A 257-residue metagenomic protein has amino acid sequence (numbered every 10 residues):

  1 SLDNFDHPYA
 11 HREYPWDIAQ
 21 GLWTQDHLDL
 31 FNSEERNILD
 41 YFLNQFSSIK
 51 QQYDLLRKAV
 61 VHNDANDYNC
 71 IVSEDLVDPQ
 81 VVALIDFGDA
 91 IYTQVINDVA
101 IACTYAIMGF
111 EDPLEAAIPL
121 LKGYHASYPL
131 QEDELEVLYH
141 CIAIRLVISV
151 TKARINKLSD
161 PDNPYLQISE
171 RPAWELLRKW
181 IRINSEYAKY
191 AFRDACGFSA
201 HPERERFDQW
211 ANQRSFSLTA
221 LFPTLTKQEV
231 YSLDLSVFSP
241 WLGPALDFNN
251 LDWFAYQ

Functional and structural regions predicted by a protein language model:
S1-E13, P129, D133, F238-Q257: Conserved ATP-binding subdomain of kinase catalytic cores across diverse folds
S1-S33, K58: A cross-family kinase active-site recognition segment
W16-L22, D26-L30, S149-G243: ATP/Mg2+ or Mg2+-diphosphate-binding catalytic cores that bind nucleotide phosphates or diphosphates via glycine-rich
E34-I49: Mechanochemical coupling/switch segment within NTP-driven translocation systems
S47-N97, Q257: Active-site acidic catalytic loop and adjacent metal/ATP-binding pocket of ATP-dependent phosphoryl transfer enzymes
Q80, V95, F110-E115, P119 (+5 more regions): Anionic ligand-binding catalytic core segments
V95-P129, R145-P161: Active-site activation/catalytic loop segments of kinase-like enzymes and analogous catalytic loops in related
E132-I142: All-alpha amphipathic helical-bundle segments outside canonical DNA-binding/catalytic cores that form hydrophobic
